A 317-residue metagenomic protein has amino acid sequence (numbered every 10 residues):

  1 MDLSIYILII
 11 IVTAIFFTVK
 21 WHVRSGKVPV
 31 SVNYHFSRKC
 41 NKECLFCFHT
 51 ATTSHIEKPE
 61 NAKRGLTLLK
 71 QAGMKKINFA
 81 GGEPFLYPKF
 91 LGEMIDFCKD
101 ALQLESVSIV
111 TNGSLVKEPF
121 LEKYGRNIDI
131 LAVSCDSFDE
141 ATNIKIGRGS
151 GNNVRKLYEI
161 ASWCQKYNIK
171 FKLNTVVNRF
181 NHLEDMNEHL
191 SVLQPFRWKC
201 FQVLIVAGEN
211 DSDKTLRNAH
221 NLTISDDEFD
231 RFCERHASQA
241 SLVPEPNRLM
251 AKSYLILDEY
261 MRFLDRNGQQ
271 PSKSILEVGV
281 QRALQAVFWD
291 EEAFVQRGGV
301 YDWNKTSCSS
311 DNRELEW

Functional and structural regions predicted by a protein language model:
D2-N33, G299, K305, N312-R313: N-terminal [4Fe-4S]-dependent radical SAM core
K20-S106, V116-P119: Conserved alpha-helical substructure of the radical SAM core
V30-Y34, I77-F79, V107-I109, L131-V133 (+2 more regions): Hydrophobic faces of well-ordered beta-strands that scaffold small-molecule active sites in alpha/beta enzyme cores
E43, G81, N112, Y260-M261 (+1 more regions): Residue-level recognition of short loop/turn positions
K70-Q71, K123-N127, L190-Q194: Acidic (Asp/Glu)-rich catalytic clusters
G82-P84, N112-S114, D136-F138, V176-N178 (+1 more regions): Active-site beta-loop-alpha junctions enriched in small/polar residues
A101-E105, N127, Y167: Helix C-cap/helix->beta junction micro-motif
E140-W317: Radical SAM enzyme [4Fe-4S]-AdoMet core and its adjacent flexible, acidic and glycine-rich loops/tails across
